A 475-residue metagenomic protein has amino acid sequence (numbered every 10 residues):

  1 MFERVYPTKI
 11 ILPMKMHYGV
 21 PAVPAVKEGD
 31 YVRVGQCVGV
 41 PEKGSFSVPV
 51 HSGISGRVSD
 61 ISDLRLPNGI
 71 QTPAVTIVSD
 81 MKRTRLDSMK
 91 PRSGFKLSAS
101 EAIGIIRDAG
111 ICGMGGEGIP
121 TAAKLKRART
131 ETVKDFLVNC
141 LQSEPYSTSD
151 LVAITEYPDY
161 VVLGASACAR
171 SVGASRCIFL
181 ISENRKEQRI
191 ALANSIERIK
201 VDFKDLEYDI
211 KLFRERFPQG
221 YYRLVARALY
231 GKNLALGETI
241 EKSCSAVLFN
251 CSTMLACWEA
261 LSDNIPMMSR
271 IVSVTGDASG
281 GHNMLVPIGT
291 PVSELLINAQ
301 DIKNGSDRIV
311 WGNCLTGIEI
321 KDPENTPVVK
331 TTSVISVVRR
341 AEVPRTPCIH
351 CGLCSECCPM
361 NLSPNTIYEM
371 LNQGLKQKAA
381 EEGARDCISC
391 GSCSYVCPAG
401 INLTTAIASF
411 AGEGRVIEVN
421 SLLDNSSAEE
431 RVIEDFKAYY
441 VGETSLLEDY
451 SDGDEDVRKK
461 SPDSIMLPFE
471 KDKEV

Functional and structural regions predicted by a protein language model:
M1-A25, T76: N-terminal, Lys/Arg-enriched amphipathic/low-complexity engagement segments that precede the first folded domain
A22-Y31, G35: Short histidine-centered loop motifs in beta-beta connectors
V32-S47, S62-R65, P73-S79: Short hydrophobic beta/alpha edge segments that flank linear recognition/processing sites
G56-V58: Conserved hydrophobic positions within beta-strands
D63-I119, A128-T130, K186-E187, I199-D202: Acidic low-complexity segments
R85, F136-D150, A278: Gly-rich Lys/Arg/Thr-decorated short loops/hinges at beta-loop-alpha junctions or inter-strand turns that position
S175-V292, N298-K303, N313: Hydrophobic alpha-helical positions that pack around
V334-R345, S355, P359-D472: Ferredoxin-type iron-sulfur electron-transfer modules in oxidoreductases and energy-metabolism complexes
